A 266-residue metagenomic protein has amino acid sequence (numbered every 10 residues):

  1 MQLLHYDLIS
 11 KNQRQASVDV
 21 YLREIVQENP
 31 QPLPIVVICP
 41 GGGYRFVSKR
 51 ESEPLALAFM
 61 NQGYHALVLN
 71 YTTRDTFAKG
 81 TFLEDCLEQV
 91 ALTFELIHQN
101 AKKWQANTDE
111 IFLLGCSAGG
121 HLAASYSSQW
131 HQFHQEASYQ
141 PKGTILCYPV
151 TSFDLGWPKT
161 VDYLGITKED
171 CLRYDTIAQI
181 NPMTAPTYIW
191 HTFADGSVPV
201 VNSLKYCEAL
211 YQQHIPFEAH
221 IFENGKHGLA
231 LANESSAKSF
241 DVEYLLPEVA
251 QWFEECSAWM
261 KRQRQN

Functional and structural regions predicted by a protein language model:
M1-Q31, L155, K159, E248-V249: N-terminal cap/lid segment of alpha/beta-hydrolase-fold proteins
P32-G41: Short beta-strand element of the alpha/beta-hydrolase
S48, L69-T108: Catalytic nucleophile-loop/oxyanion-hole region of alpha/beta-hydrolase and closely related hydrolase-like folds
K49-L67: Short amphipathic alpha-helix adjacent to the substrate-entry channel of hydrolases
L92-L172, T176: Primarily recognizes the serine-hydrolase "nucleophile elbow" in alpha/beta-hydrolase and SGNH/GDSL folds
M183, I189-H191, D195: Short beta-strand/loop motif that positions the catalytic acidic residue of the alpha/beta-hydrolase fold
G196-K205: Conserved alpha/beta-hydrolase "acid-adjacent" motif
Y211-N266: C-terminal catalytic histidine-bearing segment of alpha/beta-hydrolase fold enzymes
